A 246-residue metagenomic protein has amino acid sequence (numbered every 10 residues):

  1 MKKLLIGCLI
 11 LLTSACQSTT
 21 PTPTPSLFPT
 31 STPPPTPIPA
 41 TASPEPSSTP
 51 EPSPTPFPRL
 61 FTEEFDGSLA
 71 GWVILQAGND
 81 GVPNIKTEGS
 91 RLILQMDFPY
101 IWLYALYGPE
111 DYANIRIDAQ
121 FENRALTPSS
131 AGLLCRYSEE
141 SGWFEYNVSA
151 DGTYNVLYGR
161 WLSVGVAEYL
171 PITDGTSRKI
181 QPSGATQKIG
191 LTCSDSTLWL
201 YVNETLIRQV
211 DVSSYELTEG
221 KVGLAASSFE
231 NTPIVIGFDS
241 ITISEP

Functional and structural regions predicted by a protein language model:
C16-T62: Ser/Thr-rich, Proline-interspersed low-complexity disordered segments
F61-G81: Short, tryptophan-glycine- and acidic/Ser/Thr-enriched carbohydrate-recognition patches
F65, D239-I243: Extracellular beta-strand elements of beta-rich domains used for carbohydrate recognition/degradation or cell-matrix
V82-I101, A225: Short carbohydrate-recognition loop motifs
M96-S163: Secretory/extracellular carbohydrate-interaction modules and structurally similar beta-sandwich "look-alikes"
V164-K188: Short, aromatic/His-centered strand-loop micro-motif at the edge of beta-sheets
A185-W199: Localized edge beta-strand/strand-to-loop motifs within extracellular or lumenal beta-rich domains
V210-G237: Flexible glycan-contacting loops in extracellular carbohydrate-active proteins
